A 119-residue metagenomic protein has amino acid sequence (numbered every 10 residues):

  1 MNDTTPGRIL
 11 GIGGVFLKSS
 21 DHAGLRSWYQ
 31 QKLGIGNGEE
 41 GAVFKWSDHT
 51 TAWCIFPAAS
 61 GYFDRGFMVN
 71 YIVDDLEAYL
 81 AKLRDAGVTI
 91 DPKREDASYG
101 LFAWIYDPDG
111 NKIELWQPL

Functional and structural regions predicted by a protein language model:
M1, T50-W53, V73-D74: Short hydrophobic/aromatic-rich motifs at helix boundaries and adjacent loops
M1-L17, L80-L119: Vicinal oxygen chelate
P6-I12, F16-W53: Core segments of cupin and vicinal oxygen chelate
G11-G13, R65-V69: Short amphipathic alpha-helical segments
S20-H22, D74-E77: Helix N-cap motif at beta-to-alpha junctions
W28, E77-K82: Short amphipathic alpha-helices within nucleic acid-binding modules
K32-G36, N70-I72, P92-R94: Short linear motifs in intrinsically disordered
L33-F67, I105-P108, K112-P118: Conserved short beta-strand elements that form part of the metal-binding/catalytic scaffold of enzyme active sites
